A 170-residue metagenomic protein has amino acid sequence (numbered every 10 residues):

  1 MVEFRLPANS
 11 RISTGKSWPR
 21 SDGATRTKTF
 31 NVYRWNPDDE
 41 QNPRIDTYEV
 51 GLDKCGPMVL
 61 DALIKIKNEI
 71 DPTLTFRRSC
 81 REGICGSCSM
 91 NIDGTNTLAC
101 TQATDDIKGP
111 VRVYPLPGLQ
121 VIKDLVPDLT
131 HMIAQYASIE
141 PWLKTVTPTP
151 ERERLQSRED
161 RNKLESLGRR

Functional and structural regions predicted by a protein language model:
M1-R169: Signature of N-terminal electron-transfer/Fe-S-associated modules in redox systems
